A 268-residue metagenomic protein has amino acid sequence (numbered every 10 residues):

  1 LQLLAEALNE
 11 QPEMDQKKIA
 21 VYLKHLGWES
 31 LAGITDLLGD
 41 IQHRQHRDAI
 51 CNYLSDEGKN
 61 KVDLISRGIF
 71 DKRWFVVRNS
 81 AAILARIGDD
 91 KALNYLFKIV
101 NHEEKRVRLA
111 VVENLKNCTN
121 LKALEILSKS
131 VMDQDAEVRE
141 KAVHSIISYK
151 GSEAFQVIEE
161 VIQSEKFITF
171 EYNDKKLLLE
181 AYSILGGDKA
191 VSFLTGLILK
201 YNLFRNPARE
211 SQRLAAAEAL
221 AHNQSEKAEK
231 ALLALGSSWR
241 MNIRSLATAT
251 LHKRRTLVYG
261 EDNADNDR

Functional and structural regions predicted by a protein language model:
L1-L8, W28-G39, K59-F70, D89-N101 (+5 more regions): Amphipathic alpha-helical scaffolding segments comprising HEAT/armadillo-like alpha-solenoid repeats
L1-V21: Intrinsically disordered, serine/threonine- and proline-rich low-complexity regions of large eukaryotic regulatory
Q11-P12, Q42-H43, K72-W74, E103-E104 (+4 more regions): Short inter-helical turns and helix N-cap capping residues of alpha-solenoid HEAT/ARM repeat scaffolds
Q16, H46-R47, V77, R108 (+5 more regions): Residue-level detector of extended alpha-helical repeat arrays and alpha-solenoid scaffolds
K24, L54-S55, A85, K116 (+5 more regions): Structural signature of alpha-helical solenoid repeat scaffolds
L26-S30, A49-K61, W74, R78-A81 (+1 more regions): Alpha-solenoid helical repeat scaffolds
I162-K175, I198-R213: Acidic, Ser/Thr- and Gly/Pro-rich intrinsically disordered linkers and low-complexity segments that flank or connect
